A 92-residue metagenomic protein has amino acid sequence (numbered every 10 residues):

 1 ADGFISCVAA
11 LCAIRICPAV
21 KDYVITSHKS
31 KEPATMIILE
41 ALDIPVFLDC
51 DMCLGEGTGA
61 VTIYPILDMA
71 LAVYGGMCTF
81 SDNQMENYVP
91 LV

Functional and structural regions predicted by a protein language model:
G3-V92: A generic structural signal for tightly packed, nonpolar segments enriched in small/aliphatic residues
